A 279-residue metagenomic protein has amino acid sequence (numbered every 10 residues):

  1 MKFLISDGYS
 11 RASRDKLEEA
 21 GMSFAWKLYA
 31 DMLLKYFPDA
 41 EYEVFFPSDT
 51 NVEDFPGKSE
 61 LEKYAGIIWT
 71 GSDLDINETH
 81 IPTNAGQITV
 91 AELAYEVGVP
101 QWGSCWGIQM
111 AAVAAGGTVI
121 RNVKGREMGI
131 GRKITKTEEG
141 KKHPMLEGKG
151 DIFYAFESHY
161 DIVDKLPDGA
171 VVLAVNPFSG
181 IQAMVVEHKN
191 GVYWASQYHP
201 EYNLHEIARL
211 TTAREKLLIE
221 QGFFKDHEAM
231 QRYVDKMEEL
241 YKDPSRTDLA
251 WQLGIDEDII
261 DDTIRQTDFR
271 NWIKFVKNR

Functional and structural regions predicted by a protein language model:
M1-V97, Q221-R279: N-terminal beta1-alpha1 cap of cysteine-dependent amidohydrolase-like domains
L4, E43-F45, I68, W102 (+3 more regions): Hydrophobic/aromatic beta-strand patches that form the interior of the parallel beta-sheet core in alpha/beta enzyme
G8, G117-L210: Pocket-forming structural segment of enzyme catalytic cores
D15-K16, E78-H80, A112-A114, P167 (+2 more regions): Short glycine-/acidic-enriched loop or helix-start segments at secondary-structure transitions that form or flank
G21-S23, T83-Q87, T118-I120, A174 (+1 more regions): Glycine-rich, phosphate-binding/catalytic loops in enzymes
S59, A94, G103, M110 (+2 more regions): Structural motif
S72-G140, I273: Cysteine-nucleophile active-site neighborhood
I181-E239, R246, G254: A glycine-centered loop/beta-turn motif at secondary-structure junctions
